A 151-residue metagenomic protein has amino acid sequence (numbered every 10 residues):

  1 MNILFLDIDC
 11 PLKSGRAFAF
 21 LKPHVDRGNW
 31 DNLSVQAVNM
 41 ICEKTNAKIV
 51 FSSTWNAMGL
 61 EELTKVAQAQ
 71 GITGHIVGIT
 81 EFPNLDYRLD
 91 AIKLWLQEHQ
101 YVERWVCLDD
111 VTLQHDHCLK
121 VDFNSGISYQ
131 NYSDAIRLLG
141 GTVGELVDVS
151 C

Functional and structural regions predicted by a protein language model:
M1-K44: Active-site neighborhood of HAD-like aspartate-dependent phosphohydrolases
M1-N2, T45-A47, Y101-R104: Short coil/turn segments at beta-strand junctions that form active-site/ligand-binding loops
L6, S52-W55, L108-D110: Short His-Asn-centered micro-motif
K13-G15, M58-E62, L113-H117: Short catalytic/ligand-binding loop motif for oxyanion handling, primarily in non-cytosolic enzymes, centered on
G28, S53, S125: Short, charged/polar micro-motifs that form catalytic or ligand-binding hotspots
N29, A57-G59, F82-D86: Acidic-and-aromatic substrate-binding clefts and catalytic sites of carbohydrate-active enzymes
C42-T64: Substrate-recognition element of Asp-dependent hydrolases with the DxDx(T/V) motif
T64-C151: C-terminal cap/substrate-recognition subdomain and adjoining C-terminal extension of metal-dependent phosphatase-like
